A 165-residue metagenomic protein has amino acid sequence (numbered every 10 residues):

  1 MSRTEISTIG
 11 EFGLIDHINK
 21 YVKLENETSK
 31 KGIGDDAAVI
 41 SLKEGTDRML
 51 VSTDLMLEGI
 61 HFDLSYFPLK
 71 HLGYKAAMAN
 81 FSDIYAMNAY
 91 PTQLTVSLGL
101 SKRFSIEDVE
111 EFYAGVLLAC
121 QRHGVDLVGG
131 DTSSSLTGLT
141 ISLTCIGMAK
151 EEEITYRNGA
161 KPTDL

Functional and structural regions predicted by a protein language model:
M1-P68, M87, V96, A119: Extreme N-terminal cap/leader segments of soluble proteins
G13-K20, A79, G115, R122 (+1 more regions): Alpha-helical scaffold segments in soluble metabolic enzymes
S29-K31, S65-F81, R103-A114, E152: Glycine-rich anion/phosphate-binding loops
G32-D35, N80, P91, G138: Short Gly/Ser/Thr- and Asp/Glu-enriched loop/turn motifs at secondary-structure junctions
G34-D36, K75, D131-T132, A149: Gly/Ser/Thr-rich beta-alpha loop segments that engage phosphate groups in nucleotides
V39, N80, N88, L127 (+1 more regions): Residue-level signal for inorganic ion chemistry
M56, T92-L165: Glycine-rich anion-binding loops of enzyme active sites
A76-M87, L117-H123: A short, N-terminal amphipathic alpha-helix
